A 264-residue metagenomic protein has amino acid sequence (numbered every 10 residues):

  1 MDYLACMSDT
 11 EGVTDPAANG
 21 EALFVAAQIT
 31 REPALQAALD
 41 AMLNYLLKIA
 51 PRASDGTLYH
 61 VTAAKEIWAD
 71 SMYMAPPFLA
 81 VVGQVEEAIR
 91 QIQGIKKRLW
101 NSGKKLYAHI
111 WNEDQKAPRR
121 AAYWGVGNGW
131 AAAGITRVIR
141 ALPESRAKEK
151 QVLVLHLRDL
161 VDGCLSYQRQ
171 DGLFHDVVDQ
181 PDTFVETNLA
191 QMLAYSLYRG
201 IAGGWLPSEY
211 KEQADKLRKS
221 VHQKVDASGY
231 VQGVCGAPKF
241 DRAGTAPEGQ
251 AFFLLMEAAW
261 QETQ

Functional and structural regions predicted by a protein language model:
M1-A53, F174, Q180-Q264: CBM-like carbohydrate-recognition segments
D2-N112, R119-A121: Extended ligand-binding groove/face enriched in aromatic
E66-D176, T183-A194, E209-V234, G244 (+2 more regions): Extended ligand-binding clefts on enzyme/binding-domain cores
